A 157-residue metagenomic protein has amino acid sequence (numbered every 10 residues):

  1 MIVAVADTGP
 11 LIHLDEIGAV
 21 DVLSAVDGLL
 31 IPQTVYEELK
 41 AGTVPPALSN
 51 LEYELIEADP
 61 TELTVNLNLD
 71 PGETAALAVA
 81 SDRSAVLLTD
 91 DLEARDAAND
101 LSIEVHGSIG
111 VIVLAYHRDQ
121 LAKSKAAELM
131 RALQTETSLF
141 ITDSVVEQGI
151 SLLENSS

Functional and structural regions predicted by a protein language model:
I2-A85, L92: Active-site-proximal, substrate-binding regions of enzyme catalytic domains and RNA-binding/basic surfaces
Y36, T43, Y53-E57, R95-S157: Acidic, PIN/NYN-like endoribonuclease modules and their adjacent C-terminal/linker elements
V86-T89, H106-G107: Short hydrophobic alpha-helical runs that function as membrane-insertion/retention elements
L88-D90, D96-A97: A glycine-rich beta-strand to alpha-helix segment that forms a phosphate/ribose-binding loop at ligand/cofactor sites
